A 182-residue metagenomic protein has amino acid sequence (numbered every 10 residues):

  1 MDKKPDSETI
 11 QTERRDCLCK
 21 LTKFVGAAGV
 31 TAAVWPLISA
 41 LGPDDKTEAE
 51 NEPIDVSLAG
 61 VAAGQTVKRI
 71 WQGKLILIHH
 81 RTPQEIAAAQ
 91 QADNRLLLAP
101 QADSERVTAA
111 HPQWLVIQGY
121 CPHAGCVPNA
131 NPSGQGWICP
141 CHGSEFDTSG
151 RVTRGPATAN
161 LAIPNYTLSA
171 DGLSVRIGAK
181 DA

Functional and structural regions predicted by a protein language model:
M1-T12: N-terminal secretory signal peptides
D2, L18-S39: N-terminal export signals
R15-D16, G119, T148: Short alpha-helical basic/polar micro-motif
C19, W35-P122, C126-P132, L161-A182: N-terminal pre-ligand scaffold of iron-sulfur
D93, T148-S149, A157: Glycine-rich, flexible loop/turn motifs
A130-N131, E145-R151: Iron-sulfur (Fe-S) cluster-binding segments and ferredoxin-like electron-carrier domains, especially [2Fe-2S]
Q135-G143, T153-A162: Short cysteine/histidine-rich metal-coordination sites, predominantly Zn2+-binding motifs
